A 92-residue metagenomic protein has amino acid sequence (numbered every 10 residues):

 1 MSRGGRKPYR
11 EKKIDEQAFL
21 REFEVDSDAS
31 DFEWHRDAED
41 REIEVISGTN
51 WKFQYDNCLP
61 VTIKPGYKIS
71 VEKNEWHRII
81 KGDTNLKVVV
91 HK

Functional and structural regions predicted by a protein language model:
S2-R10: Predominantly extracellular/luminal regions of secreted and cell-surface proteins, especially disulfide-bonded
R10-F23, L86-K92: Double-stranded beta-helix
F19-A38, S70-K73: Conserved short histidine dyad/triad with adjacent acidic residue
R36-W51: Short, conserved beta-strand element in jelly-roll/cupin
W51-F53, V88: Short hydrophobic/aromatic-rich beta-strand segments that constitute the beta-sheet cores of beta-sandwich/beta-barrel
D56-N74: Short acidic-glycine-tyrosine-enriched beta hairpin
E72-K92: Ligand-binding loop in jelly-roll beta-barrel domains
